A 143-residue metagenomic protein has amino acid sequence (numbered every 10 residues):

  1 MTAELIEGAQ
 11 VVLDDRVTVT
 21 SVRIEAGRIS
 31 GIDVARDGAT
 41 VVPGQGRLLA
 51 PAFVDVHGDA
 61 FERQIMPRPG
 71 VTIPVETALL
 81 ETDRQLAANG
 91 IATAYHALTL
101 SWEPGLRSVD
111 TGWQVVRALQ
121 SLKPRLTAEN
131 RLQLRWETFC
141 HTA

Functional and structural regions predicted by a protein language model:
T2-E4, Q10-A50: Histidine-rich, glycine-flanked metal-binding segment
I6-E7, N130: Structural detector for hydrophobic anchor residues on beta-strands
V11, L49, I65, W136-T138: Hydrophobic pocket-lining residues within nucleotide cofactor-binding pockets
L13, L98, L134: Short glycine-centered, acidic/aromatic-flanked micro-motifs in structured strand/loop junctions that mark active-site
D15, E62-M66, C140-T142: Active-site-proximal flexible loops/turns
R23, D55, R131: Short, conserved beta-strand segments within well-ordered enzyme catalytic domains that often line or immediately flank
G44-Q114: Metal-associated gating/positioning segment near the N- to mid-region
S101-A143: Metal-coordinating catalytic core of metallo-dependent amide/deamination hydrolases
